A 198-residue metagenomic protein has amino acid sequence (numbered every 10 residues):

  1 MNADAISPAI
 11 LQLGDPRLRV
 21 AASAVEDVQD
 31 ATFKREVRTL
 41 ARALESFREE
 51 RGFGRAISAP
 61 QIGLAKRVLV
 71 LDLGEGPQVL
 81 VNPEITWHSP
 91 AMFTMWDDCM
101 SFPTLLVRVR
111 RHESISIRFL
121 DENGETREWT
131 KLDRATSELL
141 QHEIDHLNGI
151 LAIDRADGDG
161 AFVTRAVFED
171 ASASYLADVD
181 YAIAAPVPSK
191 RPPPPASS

Functional and structural regions predicted by a protein language model:
M1-S198: Positively charged
